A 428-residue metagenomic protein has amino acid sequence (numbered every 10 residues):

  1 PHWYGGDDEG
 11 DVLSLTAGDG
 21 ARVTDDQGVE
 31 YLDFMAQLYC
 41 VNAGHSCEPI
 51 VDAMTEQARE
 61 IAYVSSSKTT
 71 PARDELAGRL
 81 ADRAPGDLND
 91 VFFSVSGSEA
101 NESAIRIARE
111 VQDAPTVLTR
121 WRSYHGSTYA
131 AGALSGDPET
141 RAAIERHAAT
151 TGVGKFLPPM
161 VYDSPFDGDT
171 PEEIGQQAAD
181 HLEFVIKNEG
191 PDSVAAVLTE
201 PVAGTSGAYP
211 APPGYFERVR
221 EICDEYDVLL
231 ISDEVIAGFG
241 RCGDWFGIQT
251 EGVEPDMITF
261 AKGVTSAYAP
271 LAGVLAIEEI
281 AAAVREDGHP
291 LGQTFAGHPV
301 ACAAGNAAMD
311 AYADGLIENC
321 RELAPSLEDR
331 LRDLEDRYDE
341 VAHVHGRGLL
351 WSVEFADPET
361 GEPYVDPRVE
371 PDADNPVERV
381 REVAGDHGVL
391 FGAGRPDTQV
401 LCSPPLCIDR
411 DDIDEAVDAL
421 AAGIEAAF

Functional and structural regions predicted by a protein language model:
P1-F428: Conserved N-terminal phosphate-binding loop of PLP-dependent enzymes in the Aspartate aminotransferase
